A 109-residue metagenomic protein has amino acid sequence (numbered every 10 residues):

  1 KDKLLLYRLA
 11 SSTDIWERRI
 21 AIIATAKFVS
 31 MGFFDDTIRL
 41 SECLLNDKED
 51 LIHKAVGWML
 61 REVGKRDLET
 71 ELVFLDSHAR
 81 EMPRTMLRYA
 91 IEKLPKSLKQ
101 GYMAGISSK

Functional and structural regions predicted by a protein language model:
K1-K109: Alpha-helical scaffold domains
